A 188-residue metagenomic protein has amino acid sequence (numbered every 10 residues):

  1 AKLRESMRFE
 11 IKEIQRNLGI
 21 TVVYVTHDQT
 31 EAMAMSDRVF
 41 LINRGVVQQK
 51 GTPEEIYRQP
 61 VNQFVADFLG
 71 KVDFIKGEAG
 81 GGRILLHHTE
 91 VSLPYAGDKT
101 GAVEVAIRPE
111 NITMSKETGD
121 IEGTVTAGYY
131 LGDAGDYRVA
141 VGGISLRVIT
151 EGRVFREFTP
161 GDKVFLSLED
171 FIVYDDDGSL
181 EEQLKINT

Functional and structural regions predicted by a protein language model:
A1-F64: ABC ATPase nucleotide-binding domains
Q29, T52, V61, K71 (+3 more regions): A generic "binding-loop/recognition-motif" signal
V46, T52, D67, K71 (+2 more regions): Gly/Ser/Thr-rich helix-start
R58-G80, A106, S167: C-terminal boundary and immediately downstream tail of ABC-type ATPase nucleotide-binding domains
V72, R83-T188: Non-catalytic connector elements of ABC transporters
